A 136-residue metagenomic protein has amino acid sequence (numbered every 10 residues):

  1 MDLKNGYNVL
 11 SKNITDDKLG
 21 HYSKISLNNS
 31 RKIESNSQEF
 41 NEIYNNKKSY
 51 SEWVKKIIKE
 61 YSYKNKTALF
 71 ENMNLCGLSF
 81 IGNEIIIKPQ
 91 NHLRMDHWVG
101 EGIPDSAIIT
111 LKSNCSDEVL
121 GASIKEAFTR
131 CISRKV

Functional and structural regions predicted by a protein language model:
M1-K18, F80-A122, K135: Intrinsically disordered, low-complexity regulatory segments enriched in Ser/Thr/Pro and charged residues
D16, W53-E60, N72-N74, E84 (+3 more regions): Peripheral, non-catalytic segments of secretory and membrane proteins
L19-N36, K125-S133: Repeat-associated, polar segments at repeat-unit boundaries in modular proteins
S26-G77: Negatively charged, low-complexity tracts enriched in Asp/Glu with abundant Ser/Thr
Y44-N45, R134-V136: A short, highly charged, low-complexity intrinsically disordered segment
